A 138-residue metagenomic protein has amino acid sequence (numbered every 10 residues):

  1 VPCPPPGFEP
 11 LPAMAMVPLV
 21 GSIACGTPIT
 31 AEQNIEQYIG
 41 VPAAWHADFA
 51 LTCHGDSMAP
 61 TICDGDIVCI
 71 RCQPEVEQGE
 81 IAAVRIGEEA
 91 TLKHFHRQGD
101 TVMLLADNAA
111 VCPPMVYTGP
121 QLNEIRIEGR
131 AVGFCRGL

Functional and structural regions predicted by a protein language model:
V1-D64, A90, R97, E124-I125 (+1 more regions): Short, positionally conserved secondary-structure boundary motifs
P4, Q73, D107: Surface loops and adjacent helix of pleckstrin homology
R97-L138: Glycine- and charge-enriched low-complexity intrinsically disordered segments
